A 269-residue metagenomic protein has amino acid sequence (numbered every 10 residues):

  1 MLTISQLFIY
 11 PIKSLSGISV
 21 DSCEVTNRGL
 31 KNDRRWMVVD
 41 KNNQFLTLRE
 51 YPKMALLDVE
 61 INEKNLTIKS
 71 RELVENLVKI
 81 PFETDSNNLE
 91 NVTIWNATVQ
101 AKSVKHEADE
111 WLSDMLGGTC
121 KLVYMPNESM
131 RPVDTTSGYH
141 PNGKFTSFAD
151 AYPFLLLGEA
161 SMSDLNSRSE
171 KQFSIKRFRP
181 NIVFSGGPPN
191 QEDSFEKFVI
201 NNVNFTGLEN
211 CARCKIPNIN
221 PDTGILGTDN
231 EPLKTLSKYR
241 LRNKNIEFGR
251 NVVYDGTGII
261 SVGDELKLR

Functional and structural regions predicted by a protein language model:
M1-R269: Metal-cofactor-dependent catalytic cores
